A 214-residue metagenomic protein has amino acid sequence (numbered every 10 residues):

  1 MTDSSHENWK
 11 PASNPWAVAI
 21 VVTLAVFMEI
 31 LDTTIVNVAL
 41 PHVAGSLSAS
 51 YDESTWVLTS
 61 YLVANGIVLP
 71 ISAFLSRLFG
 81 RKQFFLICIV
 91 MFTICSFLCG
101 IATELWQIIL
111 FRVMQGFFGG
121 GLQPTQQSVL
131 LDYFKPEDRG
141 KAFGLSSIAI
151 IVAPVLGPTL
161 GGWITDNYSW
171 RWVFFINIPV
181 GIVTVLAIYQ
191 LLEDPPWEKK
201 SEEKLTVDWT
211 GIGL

Functional and structural regions predicted by a protein language model:
M1-L31, G45: Cytosolic juxtamembrane N-terminal segment immediately preceding the first transmembrane helix of multi-pass
A39-I67, L105-L110: Extracellular/periplasmic helix-loop-helix junction of adjacent transmembrane segments in MFS-like secondary
V43-A44, L75-S76, I108, T159-Y168: Interfacial helix-cap and linker-helix signal at transmembrane-aqueous boundaries of multi-pass secondary transporters
S46-S48, F79-G80, I101-Q107, K135 (+1 more regions): Helix-breaking motifs and short loop linkers at transmembrane-helix boundaries and internal kinks in secondary membrane
T59-A73, G121-Q127: Central cavity-lining transmembrane alpha-helices of secondary-active solute carriers, predominantly the Major
I67-W106: Conserved MFS/SLC helix-loop-helix module at the cytosolic interface between two early adjacent transmembrane helices
V113-I148: Cytoplasmic helix-loop-helix junction between adjacent transmembrane helices in 12-TM secondary transporters
D166-L214: Hydrophobic transmembrane-helix bundles of small-molecule transporters
